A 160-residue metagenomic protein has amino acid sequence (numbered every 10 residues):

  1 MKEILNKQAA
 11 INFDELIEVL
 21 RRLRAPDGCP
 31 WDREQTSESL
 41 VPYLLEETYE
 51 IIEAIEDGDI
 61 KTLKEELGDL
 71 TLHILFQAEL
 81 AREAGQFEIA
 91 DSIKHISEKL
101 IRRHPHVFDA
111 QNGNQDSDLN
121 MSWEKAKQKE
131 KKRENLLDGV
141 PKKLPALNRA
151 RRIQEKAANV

Functional and structural regions predicted by a protein language model:
M1-E66, L72-V160: Flexible "arm" and connector segments at domain edges
